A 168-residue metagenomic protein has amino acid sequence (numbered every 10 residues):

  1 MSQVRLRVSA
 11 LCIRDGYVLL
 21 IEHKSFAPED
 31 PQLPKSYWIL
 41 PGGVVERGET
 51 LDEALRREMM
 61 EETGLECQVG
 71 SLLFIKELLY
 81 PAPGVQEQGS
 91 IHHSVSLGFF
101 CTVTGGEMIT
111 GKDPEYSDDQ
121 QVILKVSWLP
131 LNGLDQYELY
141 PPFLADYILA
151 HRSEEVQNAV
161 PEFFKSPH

Functional and structural regions predicted by a protein language model:
M1-L40, C67, S71, V103: N-terminal strand-loop-strand
S2-V4, Q32-Y37, E87-V95, D118-I123: A generic structural micro-feature
I13-V18, F26, E46, I75-Y80 (+1 more regions): Short, charged/polar surface micro-motifs in flexible loops or helix N-caps
G16-V18, G70, S94-G98, I123-V126: Structural motif
Y37, I109-T110, P114-H168: Nudix hydrolase/Nudix homology domain
L40-F74, G84: The catalytic Nudix box helix
Y80-G111, Y147: Active-site-adjacent beta-strand/loop module that shapes the phosphate/pyrophosphate-binding cleft
